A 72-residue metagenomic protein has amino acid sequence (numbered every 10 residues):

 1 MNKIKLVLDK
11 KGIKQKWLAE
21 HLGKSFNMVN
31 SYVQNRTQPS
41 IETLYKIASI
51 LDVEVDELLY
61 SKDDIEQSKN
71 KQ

Functional and structural regions predicted by a protein language model:
M1-K5, V33-R36, D56-L59: Catalytic cores of transferase enzymes with a strong primary signal for eukaryotic protein kinases
N2-H21: Short basic helix-loop element that most often maps to the first helix and adjoining turn of HTH DNA-binding modules
L6, G12, S31, L59-Q72: Short, charged recognition helix plus adjacent turn of helix-turn-helix-like nucleic-acid-binding domains
W17, M28, E57: Residues in the helix-turn-helix
K24-Q38: Recognition helix of helix-turn-helix/homeodomain-like DNA-binding domains that insert into the DNA major groove
E42-E57: DNA major-groove recognition helix of helix-turn-helix/homeodomain DNA-binding modules
